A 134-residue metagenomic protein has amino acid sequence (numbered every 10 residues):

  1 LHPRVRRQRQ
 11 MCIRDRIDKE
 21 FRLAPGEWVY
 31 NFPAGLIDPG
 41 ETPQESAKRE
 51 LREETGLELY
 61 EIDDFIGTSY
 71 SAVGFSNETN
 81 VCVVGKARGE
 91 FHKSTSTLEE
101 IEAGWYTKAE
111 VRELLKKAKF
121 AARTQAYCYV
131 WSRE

Functional and structural regions predicted by a protein language model:
L1-R9: Single conserved hydrophobic/aromatic residue that forms the stacking wall/gate of nucleotide- or nucleobase-binding
I17-D18: Glycine/small-residue-rich phosphate/adenosyl-binding loop
F21-R22, L36: Structured beta->alpha junctions
L23-Y30: A conserved beta-turn-beta hairpin within the catalytic core of GNAT-like acetyltransferases that forms part
G35-T124: Unchanged
A121, A126-E134: Short, amphipathic C-terminal "tail helix"
